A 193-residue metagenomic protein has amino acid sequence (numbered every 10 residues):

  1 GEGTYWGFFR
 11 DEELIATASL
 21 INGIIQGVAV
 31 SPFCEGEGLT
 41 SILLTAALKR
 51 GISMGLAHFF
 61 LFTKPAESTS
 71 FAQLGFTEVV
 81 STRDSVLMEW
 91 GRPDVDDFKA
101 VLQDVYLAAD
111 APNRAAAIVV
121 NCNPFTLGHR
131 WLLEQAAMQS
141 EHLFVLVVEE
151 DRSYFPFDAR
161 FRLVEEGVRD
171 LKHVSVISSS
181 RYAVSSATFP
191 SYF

Functional and structural regions predicted by a protein language model:
G1: Conserved GNAT-fold acetyl-CoA-binding loop/helix
T4-A16: Conserved beta-hairpin
A16-V28, E35, S81, P112: A conserved beta-turn-beta hairpin within the catalytic core of GNAT-like acetyltransferases that forms part
G27-I42, M54, T69: Conserved glycine-rich acetyl-CoA-binding loop
G36-K49, L61, Q73, H129-E134: Conserved acetyl-CoA-binding loop-helix of GNAT-fold acetyltransferases
G51-T63: Conserved GNAT acetyl-CoA-binding A-motif
T63, F71-F76, S81-F193: Nucleotidyltransferase catalytic core that binds NTPs
